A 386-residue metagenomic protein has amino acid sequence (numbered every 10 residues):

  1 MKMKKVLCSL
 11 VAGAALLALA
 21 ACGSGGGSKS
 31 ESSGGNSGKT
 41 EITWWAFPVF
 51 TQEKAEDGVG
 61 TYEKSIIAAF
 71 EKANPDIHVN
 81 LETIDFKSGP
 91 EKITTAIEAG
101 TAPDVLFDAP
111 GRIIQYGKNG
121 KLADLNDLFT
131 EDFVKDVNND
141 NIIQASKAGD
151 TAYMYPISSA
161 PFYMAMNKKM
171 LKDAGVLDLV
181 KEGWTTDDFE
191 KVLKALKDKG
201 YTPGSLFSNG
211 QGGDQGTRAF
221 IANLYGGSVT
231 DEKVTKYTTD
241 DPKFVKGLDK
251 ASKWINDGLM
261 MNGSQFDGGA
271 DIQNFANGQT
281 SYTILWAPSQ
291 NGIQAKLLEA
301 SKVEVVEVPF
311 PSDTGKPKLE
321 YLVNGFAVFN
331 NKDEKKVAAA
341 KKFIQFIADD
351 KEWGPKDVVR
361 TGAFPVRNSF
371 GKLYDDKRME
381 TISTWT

Functional and structural regions predicted by a protein language model:
L7-G13, L19, G23-Q115, D178 (+3 more regions): Conserved N-terminal structural module of periplasmic/extracytoplasmic solute-binding proteins
E56, N126-N138, K181-E182, G204-G210 (+5 more regions): Short, solvent-exposed loop/beta-turn-alpha elements that line the ligand-binding surface or hinge of extracytoplasmic
K72, D76, T130-F133, S146-G213 (+4 more regions): Helix-loop-helix "hinge/cap" segment bordering the ligand-binding cleft or interdomain interface
K72-A73, A174, D257, K296-N368: Extracytoplasmic/periplasmic substrate-recognition and gating elements
I77, I97-D108, K121-A123, T202 (+1 more regions): Alpha-to-beta junction loops
D85, P110-Y163, D188, V192 (+2 more regions): Hinge/lid segment of periplasmic solute-binding proteins
K87-E91, Y225-K296, A300: Extracytoplasmic ligand-binding clamshell segments of periplasmic binding protein
P90-T101, L171, E190-A195, A270-Q279 (+1 more regions): Short helices/loops that flank or line small-molecule/ion binding pockets
